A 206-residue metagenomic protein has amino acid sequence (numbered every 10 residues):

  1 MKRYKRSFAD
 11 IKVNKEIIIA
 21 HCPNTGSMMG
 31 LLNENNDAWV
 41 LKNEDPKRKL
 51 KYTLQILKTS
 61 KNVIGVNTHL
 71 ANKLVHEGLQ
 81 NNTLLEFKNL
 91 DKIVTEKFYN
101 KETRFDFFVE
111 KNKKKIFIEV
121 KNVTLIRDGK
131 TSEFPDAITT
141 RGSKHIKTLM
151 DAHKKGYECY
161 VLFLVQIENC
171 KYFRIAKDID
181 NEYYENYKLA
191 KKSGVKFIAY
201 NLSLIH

Functional and structural regions predicted by a protein language model:
K5-D10: Short aromatic-glycine-enriched beta-strand elements
G26-W39: Short nucleic-acid-contacting surface segments enriched for D/E, G, S/T with interspersed K/R
M29, K61-V94: Acidic-basic catalytic patches of nuclease active cores, encompassing PD-(D/E)XK and other metal-cofactor nuclease
N36-D45, N201: Flexible glycine-rich surface loops and low-complexity tracts that mediate binding to linear polymers
R48-K61: OB-fold/S1-family single-stranded nucleic acid-binding modules
F105-D136, L149: Conserved catalytic cores of phosphodiester-cleaving nucleases, focusing on short active-site segments
K130-T140, K147-I179, N201: Nucleic-acid nuclease catalytic cores
I205-H206: Conserved small/polar residues in nucleotide/adenosyl-binding loops
